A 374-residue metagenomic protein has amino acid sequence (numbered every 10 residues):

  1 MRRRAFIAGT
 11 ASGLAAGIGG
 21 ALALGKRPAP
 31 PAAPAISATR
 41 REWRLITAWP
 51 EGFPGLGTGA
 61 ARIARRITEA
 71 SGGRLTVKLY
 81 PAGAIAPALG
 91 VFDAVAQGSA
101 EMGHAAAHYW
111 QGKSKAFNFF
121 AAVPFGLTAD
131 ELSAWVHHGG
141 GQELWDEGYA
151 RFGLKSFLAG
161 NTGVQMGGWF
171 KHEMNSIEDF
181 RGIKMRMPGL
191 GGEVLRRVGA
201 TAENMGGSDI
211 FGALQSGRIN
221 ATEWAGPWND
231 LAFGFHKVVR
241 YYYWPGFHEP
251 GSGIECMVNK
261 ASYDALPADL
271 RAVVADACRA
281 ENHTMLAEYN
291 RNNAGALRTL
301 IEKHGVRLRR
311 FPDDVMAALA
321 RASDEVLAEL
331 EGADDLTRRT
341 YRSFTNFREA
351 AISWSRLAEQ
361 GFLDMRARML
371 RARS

Functional and structural regions predicted by a protein language model:
R2-L132, Q142, E147-S374: N-terminal secretory/targeting leader peptides
H137-G140: Core domains of carbohydrate- and sulfate-ester-processing enzymes
